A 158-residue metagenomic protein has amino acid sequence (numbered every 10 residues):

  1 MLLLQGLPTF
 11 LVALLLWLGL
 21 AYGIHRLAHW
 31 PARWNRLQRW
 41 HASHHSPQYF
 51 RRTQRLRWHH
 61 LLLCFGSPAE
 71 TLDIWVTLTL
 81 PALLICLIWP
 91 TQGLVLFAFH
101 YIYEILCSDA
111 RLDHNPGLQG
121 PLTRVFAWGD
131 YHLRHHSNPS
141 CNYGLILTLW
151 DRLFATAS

Functional and structural regions predicted by a protein language model:
M1-L15: Hydrophobic transmembrane alpha-helical segments in integral membrane proteins
L16-S158: Membrane-embedded catalytic scaffold of the fatty acid hydroxylase/desaturase
